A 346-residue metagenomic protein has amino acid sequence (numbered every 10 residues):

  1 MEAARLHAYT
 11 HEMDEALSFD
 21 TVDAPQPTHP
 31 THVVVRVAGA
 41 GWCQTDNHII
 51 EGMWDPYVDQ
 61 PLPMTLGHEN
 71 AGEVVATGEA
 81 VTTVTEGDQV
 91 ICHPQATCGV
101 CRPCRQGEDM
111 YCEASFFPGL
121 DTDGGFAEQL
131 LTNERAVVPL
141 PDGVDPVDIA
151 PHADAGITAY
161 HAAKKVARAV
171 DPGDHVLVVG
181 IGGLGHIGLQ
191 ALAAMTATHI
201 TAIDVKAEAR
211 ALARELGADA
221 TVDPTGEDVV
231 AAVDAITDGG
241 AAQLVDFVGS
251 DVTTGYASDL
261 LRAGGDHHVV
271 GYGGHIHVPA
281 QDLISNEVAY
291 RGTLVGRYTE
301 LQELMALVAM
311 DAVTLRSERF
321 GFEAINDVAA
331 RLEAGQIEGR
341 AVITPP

Functional and structural regions predicted by a protein language model:
M1-A3, R36, Q243, G255-S258 (+1 more regions): C-terminal hydrophobic helical "lid"/dimerization subdomain of Rossmann-like NAD(P)H-dependent oxidoreductases
R5-P27, Q44-A76, I91, D109-D123: N-terminal glycine-rich cofactor-binding segment
D23-G41, W54-R102, A136, P141-V144: Glycine-rich beta-strand-centered segment in the early N-terminal region that forms part of a ligand/cofactor-binding
D59, A96-V179: NAD(P)H dinucleotide-binding glycine-rich loop of Rossmann-like/cofactor-binding domains, especially the beta1-alpha1
D142-E227, A231-A232: Mid-domain Rossmann-like dinucleotide-binding core that forms the NAD(H)/NADP(H) cofactor-binding site
D219, V248-T314, R319, P345-P346: Glycine-rich phosphate-binding loop and adjacent beta-alpha segment of Rossmann(oid) nucleotide-cofactor-binding
A232-L244: A short acidic, Gly/Pro-enriched loop at the edge of an enzyme's catalytic core that lines a small-molecule cofactor
